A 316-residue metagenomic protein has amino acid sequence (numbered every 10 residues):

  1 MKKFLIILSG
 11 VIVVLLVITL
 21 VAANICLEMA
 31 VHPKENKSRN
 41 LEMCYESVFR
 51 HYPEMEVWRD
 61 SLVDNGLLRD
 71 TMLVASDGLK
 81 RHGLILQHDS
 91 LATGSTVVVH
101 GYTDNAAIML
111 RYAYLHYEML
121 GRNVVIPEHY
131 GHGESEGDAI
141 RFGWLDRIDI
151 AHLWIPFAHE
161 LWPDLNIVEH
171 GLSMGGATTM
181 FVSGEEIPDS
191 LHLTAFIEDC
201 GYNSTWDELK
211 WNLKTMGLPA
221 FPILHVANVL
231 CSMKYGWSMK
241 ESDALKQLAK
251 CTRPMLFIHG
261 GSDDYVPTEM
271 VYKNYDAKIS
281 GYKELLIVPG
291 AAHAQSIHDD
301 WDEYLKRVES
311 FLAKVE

Functional and structural regions predicted by a protein language model:
F4, I12-L73: An N-terminal hydrophobic leader/cap segment in hydrolases
Y102-H116: The serine-hydrolase catalytic nucleophile loop
A106, Y130-N166: Catalytic nucleophile-loop/oxyanion-hole region of alpha/beta-hydrolase and closely related hydrolase-like folds
Y112, A244, R253, P267-D276: Short alpha-helix in the alpha/beta-hydrolase fold that links the catalytic acid
H116-E136: Conserved alpha/beta-hydrolase
F181-W237: Hydrolase active-site cap/lid region
C251-T252, F257-H259, D263: Short beta-strand/loop motif that positions the catalytic acidic residue of the alpha/beta-hydrolase fold
A291-W301: Catalytic histidine-centered segment of alpha/beta-hydrolase-like enzymes
